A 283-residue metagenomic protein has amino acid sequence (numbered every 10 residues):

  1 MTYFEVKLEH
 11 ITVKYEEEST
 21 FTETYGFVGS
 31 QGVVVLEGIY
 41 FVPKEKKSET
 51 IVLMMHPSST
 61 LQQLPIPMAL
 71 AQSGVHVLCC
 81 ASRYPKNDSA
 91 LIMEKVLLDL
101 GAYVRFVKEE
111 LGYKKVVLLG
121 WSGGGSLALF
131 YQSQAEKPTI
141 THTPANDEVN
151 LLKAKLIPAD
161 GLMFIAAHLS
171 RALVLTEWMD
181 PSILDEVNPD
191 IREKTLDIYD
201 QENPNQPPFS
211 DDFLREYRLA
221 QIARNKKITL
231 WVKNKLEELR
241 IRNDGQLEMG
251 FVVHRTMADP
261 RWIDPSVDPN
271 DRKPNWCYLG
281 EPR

Functional and structural regions predicted by a protein language model:
M1-T50: N-terminal cap/lid segment of alpha/beta-hydrolase-fold proteins
E18-F21, Q134-P144, R272-R283: Mobile cap/lid helix-loop segments that gate and shape the active-site cleft of serine hydrolases
K44-S48, L64-P65, K153, L162 (+3 more regions): Alpha/beta-hydrolase superfamily serine-hydrolase fold, recognizing
E45, E49, M54-L61: Active-site glycine-rich loops that stabilize anionic/oxyanionic intermediates across multiple enzyme folds
P67-S89: Conserved alpha/beta-hydrolase
R83-V117: Catalytic nucleophile-loop/oxyanion-hole region of alpha/beta-hydrolase and closely related hydrolase-like folds
F106-E109, K115-V187, Y199: Primarily recognizes the serine-hydrolase "nucleophile elbow" in alpha/beta-hydrolase and SGNH/GDSL folds
D197-R283: Alpha/beta-hydrolase
